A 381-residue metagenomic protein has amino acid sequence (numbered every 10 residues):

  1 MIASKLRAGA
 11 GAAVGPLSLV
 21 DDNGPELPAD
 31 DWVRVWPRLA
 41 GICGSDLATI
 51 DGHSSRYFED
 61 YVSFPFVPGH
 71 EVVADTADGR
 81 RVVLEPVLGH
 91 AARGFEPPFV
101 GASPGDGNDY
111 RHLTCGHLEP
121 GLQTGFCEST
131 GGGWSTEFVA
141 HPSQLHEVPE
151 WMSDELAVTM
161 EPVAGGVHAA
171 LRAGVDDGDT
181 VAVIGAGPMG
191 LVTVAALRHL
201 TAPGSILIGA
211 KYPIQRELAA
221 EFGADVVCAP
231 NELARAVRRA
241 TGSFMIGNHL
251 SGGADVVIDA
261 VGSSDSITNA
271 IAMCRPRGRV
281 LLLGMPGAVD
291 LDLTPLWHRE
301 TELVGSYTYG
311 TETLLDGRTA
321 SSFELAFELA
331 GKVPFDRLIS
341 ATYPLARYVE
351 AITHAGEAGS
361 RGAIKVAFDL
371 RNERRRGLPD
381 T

Functional and structural regions predicted by a protein language model:
M1-P68, R371-T381: Short N-terminal strand-loop motif that marks the start of NAD(P)H/FAD-dependent oxidoreductase cofactor-binding domains
N23-A40, S55-Y110, P149-W151: Glycine-rich beta-strand-centered segment in the early N-terminal region that forms part of a ligand/cofactor-binding
E59, L88-I184: NAD(P)H dinucleotide-binding glycine-rich loop of Rossmann-like/cofactor-binding domains, especially the beta1-alpha1
P149-R235: Mid-domain Rossmann-like dinucleotide-binding core that forms the NAD(H)/NADP(H) cofactor-binding site
A173-V175, L200, E221-V304: Glycine-rich cofactor phosphate-binding loops and adjacent beta1-alpha1 units of small-molecule cofactor enzyme domains
A210-P213, G284, Y307: Conserved acidic E/D residue at the C-terminus of a beta-strand in Rossmann-like folds
P213, M245, T268, T319-T381: C-terminal hydrophobic helical "lid"/dimerization subdomain of Rossmann-like NAD(P)H-dependent oxidoreductases
R238-G247, S251, D290-A341, E350: C-terminal substrate-binding/catalytic core of Rossmann-like NAD(P)-dependent dehydrogenases/reductases
